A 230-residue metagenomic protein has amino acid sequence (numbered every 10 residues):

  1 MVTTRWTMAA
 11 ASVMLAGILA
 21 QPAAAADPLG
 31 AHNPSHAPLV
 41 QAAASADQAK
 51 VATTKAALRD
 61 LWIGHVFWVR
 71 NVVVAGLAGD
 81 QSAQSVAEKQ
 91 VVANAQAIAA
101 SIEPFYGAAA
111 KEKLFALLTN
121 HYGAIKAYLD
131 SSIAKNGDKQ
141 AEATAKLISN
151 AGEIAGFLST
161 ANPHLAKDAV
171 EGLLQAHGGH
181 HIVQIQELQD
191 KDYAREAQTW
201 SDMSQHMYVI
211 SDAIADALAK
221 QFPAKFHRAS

Functional and structural regions predicted by a protein language model:
M1-A10: Bacterial N-terminal signal peptides that target proteins for export
T3, Q48-V51: Membrane-interfacial loop-to-transmembrane-helix junctions in polytopic alpha-helical membrane proteins
L15, V92-P104, L118: A glycine-rich, hydrophobic loop/mini-helix early in the fold
A16-A25: C-terminal segment of classical bacterial N-terminal signal peptides
A26-S35, A46: Cleaved targeting-peptide boundary
H36-A43, K50-Q84, E88-V91, A95-Q96 (+1 more regions): C-terminal amphipathic alpha-helix
S101-A109, Q221, K225: Soluble extracellular-acting proteins and domains
G107-S149: Mid-length scaffold segments of soluble, non-membrane domains
